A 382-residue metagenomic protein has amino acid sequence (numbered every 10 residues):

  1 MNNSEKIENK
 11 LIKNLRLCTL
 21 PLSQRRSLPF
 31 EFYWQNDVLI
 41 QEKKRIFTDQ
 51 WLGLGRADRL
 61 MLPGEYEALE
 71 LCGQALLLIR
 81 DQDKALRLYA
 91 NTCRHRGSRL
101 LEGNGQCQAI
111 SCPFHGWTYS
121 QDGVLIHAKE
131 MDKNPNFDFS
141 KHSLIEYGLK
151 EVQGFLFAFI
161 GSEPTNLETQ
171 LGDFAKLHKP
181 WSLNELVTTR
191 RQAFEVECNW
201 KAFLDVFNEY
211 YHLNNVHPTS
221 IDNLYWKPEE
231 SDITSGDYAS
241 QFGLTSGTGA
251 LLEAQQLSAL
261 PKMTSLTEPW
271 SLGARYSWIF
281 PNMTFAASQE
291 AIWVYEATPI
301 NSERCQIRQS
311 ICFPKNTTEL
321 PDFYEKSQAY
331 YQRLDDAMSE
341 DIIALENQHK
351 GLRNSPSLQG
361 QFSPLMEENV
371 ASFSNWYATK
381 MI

Functional and structural regions predicted by a protein language model:
M1-T92, R96-G103, G148-E151: N-terminal pre-ligand scaffold of iron-sulfur
E5-N9, E31-Q35, S111-W117, G161-S162 (+2 more regions): Short low-complexity stretches enriched in small and charged residues
K10-C18, Q121, D173-K176, E268-P269: Short, flexible segments with low predicted structural confidence
T48-L60, A128-K133, Y276-P281: Short Pro/Gly-enriched beta-strand edge/turn motifs at strand-loop
G55-L62, D138-F139, L272-S277, S310: Short linear motifs in intrinsically disordered
R59-S162, N166-K176: Rieske [2Fe-2S] iron-sulfur-binding domain
I79-R80, A85, N91, K150 (+1 more regions): C-terminal catalytic domain of Rieske-type non-heme iron oxygenases
